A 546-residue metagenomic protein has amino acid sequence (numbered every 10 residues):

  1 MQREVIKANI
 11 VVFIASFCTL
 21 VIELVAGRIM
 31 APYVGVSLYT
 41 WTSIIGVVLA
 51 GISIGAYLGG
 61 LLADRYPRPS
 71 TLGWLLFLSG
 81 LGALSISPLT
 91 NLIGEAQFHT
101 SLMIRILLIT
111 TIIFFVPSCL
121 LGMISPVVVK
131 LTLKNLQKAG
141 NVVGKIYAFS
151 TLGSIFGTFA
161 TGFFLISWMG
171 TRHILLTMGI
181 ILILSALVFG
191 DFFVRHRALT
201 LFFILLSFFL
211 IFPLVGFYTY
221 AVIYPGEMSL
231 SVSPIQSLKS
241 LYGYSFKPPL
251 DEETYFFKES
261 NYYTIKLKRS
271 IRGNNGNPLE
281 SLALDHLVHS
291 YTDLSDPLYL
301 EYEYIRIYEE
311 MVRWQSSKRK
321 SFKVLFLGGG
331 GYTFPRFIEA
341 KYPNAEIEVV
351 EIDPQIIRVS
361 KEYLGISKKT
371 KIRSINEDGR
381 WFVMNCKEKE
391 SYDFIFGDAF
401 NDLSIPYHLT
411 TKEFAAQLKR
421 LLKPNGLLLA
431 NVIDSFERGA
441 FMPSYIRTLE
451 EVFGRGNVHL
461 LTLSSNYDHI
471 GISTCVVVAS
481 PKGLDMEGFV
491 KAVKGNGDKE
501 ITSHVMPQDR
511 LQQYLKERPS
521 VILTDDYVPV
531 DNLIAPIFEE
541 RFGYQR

Functional and structural regions predicted by a protein language model:
M1-Y255, R269-I271, N275-N277, H286-H289 (+13 more regions): Alpha-helical transmembrane segments of multi-pass membrane proteins
F257, Y263-K266, I472-R546: SAM/dcSAM-binding transferase cores
Y291-Q315: Class I SAM-dependent methyltransferase Rossmann-like catalytic core, especially the SAM/SAH-binding loop
R319-G330: Conserved class I S-adenosyl-L-methionine
T333: Conserved SAM/SAH-binding loop-helix junction of Class I S-adenosyl-L-methionine-dependent methyltransferases
V349: Short beta-strand "acidic-cap" motif of Rossmann-like dinucleotide-binding folds
I357-R358: Short alpha-helix immediately C-terminal to the canonical SAM-binding loop
L403-T410: Glycine/threonine-rich flexible loop motifs
